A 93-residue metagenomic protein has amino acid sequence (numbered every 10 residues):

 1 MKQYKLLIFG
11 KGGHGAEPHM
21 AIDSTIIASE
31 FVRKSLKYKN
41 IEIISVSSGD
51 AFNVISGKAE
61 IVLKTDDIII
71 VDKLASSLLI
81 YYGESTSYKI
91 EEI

Functional and structural regions predicted by a protein language model:
M1-I93: Midchain, well-structured core segments that form catalytic/ion-binding scaffolds
